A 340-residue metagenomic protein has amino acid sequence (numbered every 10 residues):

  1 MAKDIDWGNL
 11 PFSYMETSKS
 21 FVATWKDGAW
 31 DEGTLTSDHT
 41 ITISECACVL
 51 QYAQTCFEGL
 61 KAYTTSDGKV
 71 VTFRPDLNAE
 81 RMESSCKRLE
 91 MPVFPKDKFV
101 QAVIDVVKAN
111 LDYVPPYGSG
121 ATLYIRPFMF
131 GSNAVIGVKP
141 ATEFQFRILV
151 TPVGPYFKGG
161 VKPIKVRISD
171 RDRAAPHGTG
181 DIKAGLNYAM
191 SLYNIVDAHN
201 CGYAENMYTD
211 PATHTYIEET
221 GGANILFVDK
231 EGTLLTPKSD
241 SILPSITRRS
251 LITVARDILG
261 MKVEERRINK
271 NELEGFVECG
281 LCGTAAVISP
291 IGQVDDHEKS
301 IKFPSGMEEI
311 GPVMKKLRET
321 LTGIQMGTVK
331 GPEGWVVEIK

Functional and structural regions predicted by a protein language model:
M1-V106, F128, V135-K340: Helix-start/capping segments and mature chain N-termini
V106-G120: Charged, gly/pro-rich active-site loop segments
P116-F130: Extended, Lys/Arg-enriched charged tracts that mediate electrostatic binding to polyanionic substrates
